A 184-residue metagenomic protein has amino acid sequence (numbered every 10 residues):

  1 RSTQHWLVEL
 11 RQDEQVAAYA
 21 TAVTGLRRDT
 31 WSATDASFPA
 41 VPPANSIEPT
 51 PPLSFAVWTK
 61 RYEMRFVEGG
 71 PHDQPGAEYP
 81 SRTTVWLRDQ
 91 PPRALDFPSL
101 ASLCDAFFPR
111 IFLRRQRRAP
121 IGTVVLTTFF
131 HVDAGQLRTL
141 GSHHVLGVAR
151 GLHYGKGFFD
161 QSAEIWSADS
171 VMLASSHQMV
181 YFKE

Functional and structural regions predicted by a protein language model:
R1-E184: Terminal targeting signals and extreme-terminal segments of soluble enzymes
